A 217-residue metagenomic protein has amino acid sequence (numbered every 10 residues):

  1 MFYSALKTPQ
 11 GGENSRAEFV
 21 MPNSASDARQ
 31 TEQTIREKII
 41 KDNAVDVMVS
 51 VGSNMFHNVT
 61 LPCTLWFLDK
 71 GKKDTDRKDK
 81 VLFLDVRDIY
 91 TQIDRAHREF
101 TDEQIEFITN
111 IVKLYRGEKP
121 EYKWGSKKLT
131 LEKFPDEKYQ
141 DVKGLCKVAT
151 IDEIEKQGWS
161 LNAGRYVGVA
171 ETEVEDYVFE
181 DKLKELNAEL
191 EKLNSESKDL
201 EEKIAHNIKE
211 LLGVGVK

Functional and structural regions predicted by a protein language model:
M1-L212, V216-K217: A conserved structural/catalytic subdomain of Rossmann-like adenosyl-cofactor enzymes
